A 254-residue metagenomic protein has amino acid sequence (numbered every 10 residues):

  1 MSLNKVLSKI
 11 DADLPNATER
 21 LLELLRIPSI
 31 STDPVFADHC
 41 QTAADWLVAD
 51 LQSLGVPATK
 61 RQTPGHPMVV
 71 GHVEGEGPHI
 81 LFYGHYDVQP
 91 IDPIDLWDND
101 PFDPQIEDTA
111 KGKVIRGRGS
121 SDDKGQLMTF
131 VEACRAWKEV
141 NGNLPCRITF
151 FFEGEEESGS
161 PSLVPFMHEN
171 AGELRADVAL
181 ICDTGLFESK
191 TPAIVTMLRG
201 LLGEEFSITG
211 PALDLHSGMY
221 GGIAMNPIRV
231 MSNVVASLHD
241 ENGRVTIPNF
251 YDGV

Functional and structural regions predicted by a protein language model:
S2-I94: N-terminal helical capping/dimerization or prosegment-like subdomains of hydrolases acting on amide or phosphate bonds
A12, N16, D38, T42 (+5 more regions): Conserved active-site and cofactor/substrate-binding residues in soluble primary-metabolism enzymes
A12-P15, R26, Q52, E139-G142 (+3 more regions): Generic secondary-structure signature for well-ordered alpha-helical cores
H79-T149: Active-site metal-coordination/substrate-binding segment of hydrolases, especially metallo-dependent peptidases
K124-G142, S160-H168, P227-S237: Active-site-proximal alpha-helical scaffold in enzymes
G142-N226: Histidine/acidic-residue-rich, glycine-tolerant segments that coordinate divalent metal ions
F187, T196, S217-V254: Acidic-enriched catalytic cores of C-N bond-cleaving enzymes acting on peptides and small amides
